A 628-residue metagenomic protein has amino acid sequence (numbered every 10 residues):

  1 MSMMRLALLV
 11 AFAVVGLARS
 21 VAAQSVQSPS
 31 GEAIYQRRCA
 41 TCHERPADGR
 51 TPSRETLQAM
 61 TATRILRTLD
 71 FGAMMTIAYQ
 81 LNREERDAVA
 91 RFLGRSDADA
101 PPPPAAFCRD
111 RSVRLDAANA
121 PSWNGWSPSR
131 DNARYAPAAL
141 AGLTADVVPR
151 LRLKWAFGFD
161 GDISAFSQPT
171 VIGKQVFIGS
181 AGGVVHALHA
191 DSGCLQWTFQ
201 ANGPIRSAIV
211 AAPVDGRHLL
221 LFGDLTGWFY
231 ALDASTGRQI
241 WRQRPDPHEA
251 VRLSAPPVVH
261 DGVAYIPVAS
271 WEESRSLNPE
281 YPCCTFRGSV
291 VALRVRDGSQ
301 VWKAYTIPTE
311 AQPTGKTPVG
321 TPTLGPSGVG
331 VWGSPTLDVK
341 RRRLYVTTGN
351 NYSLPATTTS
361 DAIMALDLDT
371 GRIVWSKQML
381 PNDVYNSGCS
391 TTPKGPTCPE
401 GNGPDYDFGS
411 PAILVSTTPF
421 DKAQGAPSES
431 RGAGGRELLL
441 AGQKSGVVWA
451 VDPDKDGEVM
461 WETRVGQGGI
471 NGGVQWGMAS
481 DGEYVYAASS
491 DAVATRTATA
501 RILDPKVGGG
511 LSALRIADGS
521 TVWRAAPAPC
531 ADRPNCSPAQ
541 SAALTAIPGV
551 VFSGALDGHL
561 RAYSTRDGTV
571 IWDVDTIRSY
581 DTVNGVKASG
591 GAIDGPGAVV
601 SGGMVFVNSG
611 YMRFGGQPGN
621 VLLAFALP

Functional and structural regions predicted by a protein language model:
M1-V10, V14-A18: Bacterial N-terminal signal peptides that target proteins for export
A18-S25: Boundary at the C-terminal end of the N-terminal hydrophobic targeting segment
S25, T41, T51-D97, W123 (+1 more regions): Extracytoplasmic electron-transfer domains, predominantly the class I c-type cytochrome c fold
S25-R45: Sequence/structural segment immediately N-terminal to covalent heme-attachment motifs in c-type and related
E32-A33, R37, T63, R67 (+6 more regions): Solvent-exposed, polar/charged alpha-helical surfaces in well-ordered, non-transmembrane soluble domains, broadly
R50-T51, S129-P137, G161-S167, H186 (+2 more regions): Short, solvent-exposed loop/turn elements at domain surfaces
A106-L153, T306, E310-A311: Blade/loop signatures of beta-propeller domains
A145-D160, V185-I205, A211-R217, L221-V251 (+7 more regions): Extracytoplasmic/lumenal domain signature
